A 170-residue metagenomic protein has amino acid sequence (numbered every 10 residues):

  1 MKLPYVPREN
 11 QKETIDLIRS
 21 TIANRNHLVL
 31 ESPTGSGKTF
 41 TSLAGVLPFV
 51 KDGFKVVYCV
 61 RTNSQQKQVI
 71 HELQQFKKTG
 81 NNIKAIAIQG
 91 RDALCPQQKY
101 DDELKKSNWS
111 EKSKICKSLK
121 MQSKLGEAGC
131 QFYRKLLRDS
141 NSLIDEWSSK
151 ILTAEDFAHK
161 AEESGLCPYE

Functional and structural regions predicted by a protein language model:
M1-E31: Conserved pre-motif I regulatory segment
K2-E9, F54-E170: A substrate-engagement module of RecA-like helicase motors
S20, T39-D52, H71-F76: Walker A/P-loop NTP-binding motif
N24-A44: Walker A/P-loop
N24-L28, F49-V57: Short, surface-exposed connector motifs at secondary-structure boundaries
